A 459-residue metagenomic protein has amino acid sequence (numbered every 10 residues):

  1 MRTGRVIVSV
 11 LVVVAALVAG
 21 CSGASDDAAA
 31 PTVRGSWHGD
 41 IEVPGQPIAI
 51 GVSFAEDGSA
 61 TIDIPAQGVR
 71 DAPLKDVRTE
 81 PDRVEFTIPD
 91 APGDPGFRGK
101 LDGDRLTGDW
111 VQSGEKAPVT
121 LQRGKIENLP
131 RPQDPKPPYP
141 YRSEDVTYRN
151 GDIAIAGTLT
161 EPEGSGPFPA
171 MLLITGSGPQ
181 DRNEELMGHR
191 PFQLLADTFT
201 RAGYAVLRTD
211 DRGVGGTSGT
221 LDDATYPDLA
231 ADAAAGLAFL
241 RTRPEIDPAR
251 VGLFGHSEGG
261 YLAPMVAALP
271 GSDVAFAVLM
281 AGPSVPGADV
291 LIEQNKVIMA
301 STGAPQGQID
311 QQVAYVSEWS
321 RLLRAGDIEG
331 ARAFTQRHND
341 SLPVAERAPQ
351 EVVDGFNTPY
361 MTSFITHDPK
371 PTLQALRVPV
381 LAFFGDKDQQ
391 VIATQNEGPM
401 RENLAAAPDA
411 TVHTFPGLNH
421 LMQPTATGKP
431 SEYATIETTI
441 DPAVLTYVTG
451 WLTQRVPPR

Functional and structural regions predicted by a protein language model:
A29-L101, W110, Q133, P140 (+1 more regions): Central antiparallel beta-sheet cores of small beta-barrel/beta-sandwich binding domains
I126-G166: N-terminal cap/lid segment of alpha/beta-hydrolase-fold proteins
P167-S177: Short beta-strand element of the alpha/beta-hydrolase
A196-G216: Conserved alpha/beta-hydrolase
D223-P244: Alpha/beta-hydrolase active-site loop
F276-A375: Accessory cap/linker subdomain of secreted extracellular hydrolases
L376, A382-F384: Short beta-strand/loop motif that positions the catalytic acidic residue of the alpha/beta-hydrolase fold
V378, Q389-N403: Short alpha-helix in the alpha/beta-hydrolase fold that links the catalytic acid
